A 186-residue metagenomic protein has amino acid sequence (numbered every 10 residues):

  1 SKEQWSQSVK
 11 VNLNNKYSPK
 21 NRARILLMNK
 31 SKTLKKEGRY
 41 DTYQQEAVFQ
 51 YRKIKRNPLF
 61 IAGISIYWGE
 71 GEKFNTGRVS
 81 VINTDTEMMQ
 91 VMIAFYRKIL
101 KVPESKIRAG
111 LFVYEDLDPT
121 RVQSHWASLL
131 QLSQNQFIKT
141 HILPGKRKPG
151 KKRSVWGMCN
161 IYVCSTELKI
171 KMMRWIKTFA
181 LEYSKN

Functional and structural regions predicted by a protein language model:
S1-N186: Domain-length accessory/inserted modules outside core catalytic folds
